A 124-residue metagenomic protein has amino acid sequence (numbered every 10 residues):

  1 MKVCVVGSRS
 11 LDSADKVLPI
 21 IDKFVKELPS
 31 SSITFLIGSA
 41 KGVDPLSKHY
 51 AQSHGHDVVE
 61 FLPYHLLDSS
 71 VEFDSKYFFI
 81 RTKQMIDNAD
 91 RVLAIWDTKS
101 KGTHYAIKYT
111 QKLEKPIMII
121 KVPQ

Functional and structural regions predicted by a protein language model:
M1-K2, T34: Residues that mark the start of a beta-strand
K2-D12: STAS-typified acidic loop motif
S10-Q124: Acidic/glycine-enriched connector segments
